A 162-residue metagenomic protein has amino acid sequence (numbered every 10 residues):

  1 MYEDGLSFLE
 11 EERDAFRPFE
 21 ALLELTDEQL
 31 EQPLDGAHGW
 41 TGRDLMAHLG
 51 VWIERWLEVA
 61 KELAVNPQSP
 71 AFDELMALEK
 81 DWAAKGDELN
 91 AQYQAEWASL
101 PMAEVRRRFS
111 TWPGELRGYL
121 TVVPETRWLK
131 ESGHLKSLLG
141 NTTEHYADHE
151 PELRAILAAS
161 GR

Functional and structural regions predicted by a protein language model:
M1-D4, A37, Q94-P101, K130-H134: Short amphipathic alpha-helical segments at helix-loop
M1-L30, V51, R55, A147: Alpha-helical bundle segments that constitute or directly flank the non-heme di-iron/ferroxidase center
Y2-G5, R13-R17, A64-A77, A103-S110: Short, mixed-charge, low-aromatic patches
G5, P18-A21, K85, W112 (+1 more regions): Terminal low-complexity, poorly structured segments
G5-E12, G42, M102-F109, L135 (+2 more regions): Hydrophobic packing residues in well-ordered alpha-helices of helical domains and bundles
E12, L78-T126: Acidic/histidine-rich alpha-helical segments that form the ligand environment of transition-metal centers
E31-A84, G118-R162: Short, contiguous alpha-helical
